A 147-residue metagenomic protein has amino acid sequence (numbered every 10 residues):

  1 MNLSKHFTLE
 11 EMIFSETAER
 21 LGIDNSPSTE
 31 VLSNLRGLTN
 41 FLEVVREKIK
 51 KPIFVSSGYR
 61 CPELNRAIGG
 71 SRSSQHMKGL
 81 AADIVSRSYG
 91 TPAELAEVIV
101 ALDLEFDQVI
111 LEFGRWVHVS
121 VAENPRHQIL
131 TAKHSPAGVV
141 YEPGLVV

Functional and structural regions predicted by a protein language model:
M1-R46, H134-V147: Extracytoplasmic cell-surface/polysaccharide-interacting catalytic and binding patches
T8, S28, C61, S88-T91: Helix N-cap and loop-to-helix transition residues
N34, L38-F41, K51, L64 (+3 more regions): Amphipathic alpha-helical interface surfaces
E43-G69: Extended, low-complexity, intrinsically disordered C-terminal regulatory tails of eukaryotic serine/threonine kinases
F54-S56, A81-V85, H118-S120: Structural recognition of the beta-strand scaffold that forms the well-ordered cores of secreted hydrolase catalytic
P62-A82: Short, surface-exposed glycine/acidic/tryptophan-bearing loops
S73, S86-V147: Catalytic cores and adjacent binding grooves of peptidoglycan-active enzymes
